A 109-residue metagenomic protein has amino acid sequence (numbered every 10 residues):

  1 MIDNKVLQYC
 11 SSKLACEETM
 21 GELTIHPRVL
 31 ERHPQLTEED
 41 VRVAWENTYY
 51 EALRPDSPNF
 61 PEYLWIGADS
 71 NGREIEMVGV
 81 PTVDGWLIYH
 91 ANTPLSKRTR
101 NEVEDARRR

Functional and structural regions predicted by a protein language model:
M1-R109: Ribonuclease/tRNase effector modules and their secretory precursors
